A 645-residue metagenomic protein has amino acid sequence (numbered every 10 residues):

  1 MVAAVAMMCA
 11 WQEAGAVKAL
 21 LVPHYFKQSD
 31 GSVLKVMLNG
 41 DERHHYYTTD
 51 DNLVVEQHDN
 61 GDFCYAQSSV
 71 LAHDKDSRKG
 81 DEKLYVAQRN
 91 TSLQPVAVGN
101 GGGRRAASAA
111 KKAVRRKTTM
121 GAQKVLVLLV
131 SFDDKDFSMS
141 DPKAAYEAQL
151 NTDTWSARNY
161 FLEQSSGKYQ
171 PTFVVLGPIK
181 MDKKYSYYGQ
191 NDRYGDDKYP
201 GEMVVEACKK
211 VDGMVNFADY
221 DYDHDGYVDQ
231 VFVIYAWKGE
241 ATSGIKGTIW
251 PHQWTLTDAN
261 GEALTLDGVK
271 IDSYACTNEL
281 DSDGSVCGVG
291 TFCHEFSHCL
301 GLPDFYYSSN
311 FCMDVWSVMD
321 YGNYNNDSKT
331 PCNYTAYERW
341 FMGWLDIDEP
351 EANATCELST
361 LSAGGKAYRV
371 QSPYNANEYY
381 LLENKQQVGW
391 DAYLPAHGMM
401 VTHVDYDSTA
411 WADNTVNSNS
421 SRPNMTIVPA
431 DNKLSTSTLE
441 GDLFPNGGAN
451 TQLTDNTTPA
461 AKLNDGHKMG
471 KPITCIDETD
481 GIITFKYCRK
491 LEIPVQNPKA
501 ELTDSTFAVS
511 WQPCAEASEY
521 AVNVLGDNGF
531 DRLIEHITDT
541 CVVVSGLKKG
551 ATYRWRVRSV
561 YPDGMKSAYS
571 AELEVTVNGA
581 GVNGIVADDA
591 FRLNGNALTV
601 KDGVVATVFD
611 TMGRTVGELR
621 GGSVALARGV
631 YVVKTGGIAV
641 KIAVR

Functional and structural regions predicted by a protein language model:
M1-K18: Bacterial Sec-dependent N-terminal signal peptides
A10-Q12, E519-L533, K549-R554, R558 (+1 more regions): C-terminal outer-membrane/trafficking sorting elements
A19, F26-S29, D76-F296, T355-E357 (+2 more regions): Zn2+-dependent metallopeptidase catalytic core
Y65-A66, D76-E82, N90-S92, T615-G629: Glycine-centered tight-turn motifs at strand-turn-strand junctions
S138-M139, W155-Y169, V175, S243-D283 (+2 more regions): Non-catalytic C-terminal accessory/binding modules of secreted extracellular proteins
E279-W344: The catalytic-center signature of Zn2+-dependent metalloproteases
K490-E516, K549, K566-N578: Pro/Thr/Ser/Gly-rich low-complexity, intrinsically disordered linker/stalk tracts
T540-V542, G622: Short strand-edge motifs at loop-to-beta-strand transitions and within beta-strands of extracellular beta-rich domains
